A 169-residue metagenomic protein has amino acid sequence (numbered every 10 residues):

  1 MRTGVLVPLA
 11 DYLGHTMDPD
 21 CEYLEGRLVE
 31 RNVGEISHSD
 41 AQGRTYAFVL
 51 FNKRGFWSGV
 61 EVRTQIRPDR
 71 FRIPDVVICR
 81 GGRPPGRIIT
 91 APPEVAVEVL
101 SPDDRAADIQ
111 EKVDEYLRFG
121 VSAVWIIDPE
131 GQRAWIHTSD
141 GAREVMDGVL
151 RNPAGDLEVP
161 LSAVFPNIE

Functional and structural regions predicted by a protein language model:
M1-E169: Gly/Pro/Ser/Thr-rich low-complexity, intrinsically disordered segments predominantly at protein N-termini
